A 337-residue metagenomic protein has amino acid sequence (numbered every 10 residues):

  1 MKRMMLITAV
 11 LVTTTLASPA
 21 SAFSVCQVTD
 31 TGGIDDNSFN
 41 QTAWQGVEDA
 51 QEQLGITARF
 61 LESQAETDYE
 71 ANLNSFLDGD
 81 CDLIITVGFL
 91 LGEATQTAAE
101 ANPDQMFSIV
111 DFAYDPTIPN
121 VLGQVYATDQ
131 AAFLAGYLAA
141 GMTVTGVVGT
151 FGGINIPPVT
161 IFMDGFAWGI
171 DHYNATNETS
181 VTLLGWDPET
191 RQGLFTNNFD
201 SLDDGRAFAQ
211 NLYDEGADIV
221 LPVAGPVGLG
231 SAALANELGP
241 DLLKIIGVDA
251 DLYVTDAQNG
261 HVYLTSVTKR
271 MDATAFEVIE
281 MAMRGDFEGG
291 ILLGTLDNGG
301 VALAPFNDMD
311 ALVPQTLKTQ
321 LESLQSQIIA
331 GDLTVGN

Functional and structural regions predicted by a protein language model:
M1-I7: Bacterial N-terminal signal peptides that target proteins for export
I7-L16: Bacterial N-terminal signal peptides
L16-A22: Sec/Tat signal peptide C-region and signal peptidase I cleavage site
A22-N337: A residue-level marker of the well-folded mature domains of exported/periplasmic proteins
